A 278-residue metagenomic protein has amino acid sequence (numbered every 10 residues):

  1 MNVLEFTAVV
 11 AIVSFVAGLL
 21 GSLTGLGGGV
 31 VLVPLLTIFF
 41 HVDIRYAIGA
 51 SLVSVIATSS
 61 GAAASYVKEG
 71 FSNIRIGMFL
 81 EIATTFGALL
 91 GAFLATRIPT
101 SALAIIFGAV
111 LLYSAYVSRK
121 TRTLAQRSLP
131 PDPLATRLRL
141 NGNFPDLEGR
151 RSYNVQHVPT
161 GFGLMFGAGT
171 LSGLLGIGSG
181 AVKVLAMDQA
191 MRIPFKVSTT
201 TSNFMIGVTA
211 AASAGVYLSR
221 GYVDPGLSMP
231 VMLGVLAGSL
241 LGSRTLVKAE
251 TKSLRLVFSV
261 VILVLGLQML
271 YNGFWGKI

Functional and structural regions predicted by a protein language model:
M1-A17, I38, I44, S65-G169 (+2 more regions): Juxtamembrane transmembrane-helix boundary motif
V9-S14, A50, S198, F204: Alpha-helical transmembrane segments of multi-pass membrane proteins
A17, G21, A168-G173, T209 (+2 more regions): Hydrophobic transmembrane alpha-helices of secondary-active solute transporters
L20-G29, S172-S179: Short helix-coil transition sites and intra-membrane helix breaks within transmembrane domains of multi-pass
L32-Y46, S172-G173, V182-V197: Interfacial segments of multi-pass membrane proteins
G49, G77, T199-T200, S259: Conserved glycine-rich helix-kink/hinge and helix-boundary motifs of the Major Facilitator Superfamily
S51-V55, S202-I206, L227-M232: Short hydrophobic/aromatic, small-residue-rich stretches within specific transmembrane helices of secondary active
